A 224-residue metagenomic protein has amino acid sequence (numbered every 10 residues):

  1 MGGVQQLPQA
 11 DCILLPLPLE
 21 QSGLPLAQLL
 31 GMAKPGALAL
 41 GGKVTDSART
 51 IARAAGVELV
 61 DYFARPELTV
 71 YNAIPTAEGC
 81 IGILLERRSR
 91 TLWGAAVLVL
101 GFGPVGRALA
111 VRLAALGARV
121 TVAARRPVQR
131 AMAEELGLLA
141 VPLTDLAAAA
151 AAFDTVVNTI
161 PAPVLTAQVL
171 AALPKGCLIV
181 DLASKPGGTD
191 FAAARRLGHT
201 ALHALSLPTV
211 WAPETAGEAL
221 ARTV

Functional and structural regions predicted by a protein language model:
M1, W93-A114: Glycine-rich adenosine-cofactor-binding loop
M1-G2, L116-L136: NAD(P)-binding Rossmann-fold cofactor-contacting core
M1-Q9: A short, well-structured beta->alpha microelement
L14-G94, A204, T223: Glycine/serine-rich phosphate-binding loop and adjoining beta1-alpha1 elements at the start of nucleotide-handling
P18-L38, A133-T209: Rossmann-like adenosine-cofactor binding region
K43-A64, L182-V224: Rossmann-fold NAD(P)-binding glycine/threonine-rich loop
V105, V128-Q129, K185: Conserved Rossmann-like nucleotide-cofactor binding loop
